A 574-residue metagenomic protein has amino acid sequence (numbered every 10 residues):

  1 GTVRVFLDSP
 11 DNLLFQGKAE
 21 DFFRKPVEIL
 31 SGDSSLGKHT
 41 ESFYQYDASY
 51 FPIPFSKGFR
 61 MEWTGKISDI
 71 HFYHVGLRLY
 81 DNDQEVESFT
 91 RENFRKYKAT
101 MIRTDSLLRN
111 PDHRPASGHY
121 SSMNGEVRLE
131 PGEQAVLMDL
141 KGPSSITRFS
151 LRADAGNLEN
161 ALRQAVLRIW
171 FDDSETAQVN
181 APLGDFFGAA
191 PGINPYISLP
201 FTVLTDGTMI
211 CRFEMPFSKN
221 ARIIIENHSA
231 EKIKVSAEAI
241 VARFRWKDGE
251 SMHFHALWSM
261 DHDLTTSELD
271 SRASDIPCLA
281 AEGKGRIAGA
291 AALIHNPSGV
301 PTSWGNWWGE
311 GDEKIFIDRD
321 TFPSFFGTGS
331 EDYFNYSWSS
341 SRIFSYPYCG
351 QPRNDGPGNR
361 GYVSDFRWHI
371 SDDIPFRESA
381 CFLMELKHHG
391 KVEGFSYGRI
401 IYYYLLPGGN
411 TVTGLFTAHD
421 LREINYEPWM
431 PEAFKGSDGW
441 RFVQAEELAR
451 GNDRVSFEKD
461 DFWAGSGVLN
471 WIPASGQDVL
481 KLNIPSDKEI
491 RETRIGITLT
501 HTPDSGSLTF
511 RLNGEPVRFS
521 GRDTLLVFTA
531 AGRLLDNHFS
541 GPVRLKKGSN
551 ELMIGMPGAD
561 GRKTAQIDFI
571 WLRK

Functional and structural regions predicted by a protein language model:
G1-E432, L499: Beta-strand-centric surfaces of beta-sandwich/beta-rich domains
W307, D312-F316, E423-K574: Extracytoplasmic
